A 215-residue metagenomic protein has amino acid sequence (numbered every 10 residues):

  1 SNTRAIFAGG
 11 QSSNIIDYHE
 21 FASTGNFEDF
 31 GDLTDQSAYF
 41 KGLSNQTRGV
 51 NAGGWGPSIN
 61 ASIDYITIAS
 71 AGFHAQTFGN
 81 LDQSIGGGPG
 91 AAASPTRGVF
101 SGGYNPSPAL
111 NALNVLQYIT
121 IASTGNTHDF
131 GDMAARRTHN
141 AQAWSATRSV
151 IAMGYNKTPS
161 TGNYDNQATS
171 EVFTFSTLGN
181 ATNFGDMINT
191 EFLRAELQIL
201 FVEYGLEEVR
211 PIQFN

Functional and structural regions predicted by a protein language model:
S1-N215: Polar, enzyme-active/binding microenvironments
